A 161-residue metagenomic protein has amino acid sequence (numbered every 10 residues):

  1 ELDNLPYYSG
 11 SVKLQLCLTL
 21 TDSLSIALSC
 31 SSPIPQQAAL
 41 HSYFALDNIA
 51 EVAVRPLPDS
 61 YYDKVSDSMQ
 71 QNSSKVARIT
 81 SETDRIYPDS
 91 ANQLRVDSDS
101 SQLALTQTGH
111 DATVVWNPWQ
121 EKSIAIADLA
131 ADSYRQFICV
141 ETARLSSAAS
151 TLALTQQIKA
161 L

Functional and structural regions predicted by a protein language model:
E1-L5, S29-I34, D99-S100: Secondary-structure transition/turn motif
E1-T21: Extended, loop-rich substrate-binding clefts of extracytoplasmic carbohydrate-active enzymes
P6-S9, I34-Q36, D63, A148-A149: Short glycine/serine/proline-enriched coil/turn segments at secondary-structure junctions
S11-K13, A39-Y43: "Short basic amphipathic alpha-helical interaction patches in structured regions
L16-L18, L24-S32, Q156: Short, well-ordered beta-strand segments enriched in hydrophobic/aromatic residues
A27-S29, R55, E141: Beta-strand residues in well-ordered beta-sheet regions across diverse protein folds
P35, S42-P118: Active-site/ligand-binding surface loops and adjacent short beta/alpha elements that line catalytic pockets across
R85-L161: Beta-strand-rich recognition/accessory modules
